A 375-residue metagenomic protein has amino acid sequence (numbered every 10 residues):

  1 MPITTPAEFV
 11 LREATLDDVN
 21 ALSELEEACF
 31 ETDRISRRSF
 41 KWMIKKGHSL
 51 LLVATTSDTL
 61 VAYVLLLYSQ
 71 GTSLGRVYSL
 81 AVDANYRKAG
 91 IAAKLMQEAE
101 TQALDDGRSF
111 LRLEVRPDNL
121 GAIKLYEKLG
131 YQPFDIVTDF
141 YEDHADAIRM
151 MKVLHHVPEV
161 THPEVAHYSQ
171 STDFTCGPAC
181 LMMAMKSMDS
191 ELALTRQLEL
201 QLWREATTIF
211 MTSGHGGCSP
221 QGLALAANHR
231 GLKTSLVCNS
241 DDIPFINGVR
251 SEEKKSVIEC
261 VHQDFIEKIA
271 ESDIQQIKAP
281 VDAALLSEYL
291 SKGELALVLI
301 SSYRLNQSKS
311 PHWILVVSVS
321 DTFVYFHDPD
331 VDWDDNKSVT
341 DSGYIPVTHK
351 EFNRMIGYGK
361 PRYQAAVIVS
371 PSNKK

Functional and structural regions predicted by a protein language model:
P2-F9, E13-R87, M96-E98, Q102 (+3 more regions): Acetyl-CoA-dependent GNAT
S49, A145-R149, Q364: Short hydrophobic/aromatic beta-strand or adjacent loop that forms the aromatic wall/cage of a ligand/substrate-binding
V77, L111-V115: Conserved hydrophobic beta-strand within the GNAT/NAT acetyltransferase core sheet that lines the active-site cleft
M96, N119-A122, D139-H144: Short glycine/proline-centered loop/turn elements that form peptide/ligand docking sites
E114-V115, E127, Q132-R149: Conserved catalytic-core motifs of GNAT/GCN5-like acyltransferases
L154-K254, Q263, A279-P280: Active-site-adjacent structural segments surrounding the nucleophilic cysteine of cysteine proteases and isopeptidases
P158, L290-S291, L295, S301-W313 (+1 more regions): Noncatalytic regulatory segments and standalone regulatory/sensor domains
I246, S251-F326: Active-site-adjacent substructure of cysteine-protease-like catalytic cores
